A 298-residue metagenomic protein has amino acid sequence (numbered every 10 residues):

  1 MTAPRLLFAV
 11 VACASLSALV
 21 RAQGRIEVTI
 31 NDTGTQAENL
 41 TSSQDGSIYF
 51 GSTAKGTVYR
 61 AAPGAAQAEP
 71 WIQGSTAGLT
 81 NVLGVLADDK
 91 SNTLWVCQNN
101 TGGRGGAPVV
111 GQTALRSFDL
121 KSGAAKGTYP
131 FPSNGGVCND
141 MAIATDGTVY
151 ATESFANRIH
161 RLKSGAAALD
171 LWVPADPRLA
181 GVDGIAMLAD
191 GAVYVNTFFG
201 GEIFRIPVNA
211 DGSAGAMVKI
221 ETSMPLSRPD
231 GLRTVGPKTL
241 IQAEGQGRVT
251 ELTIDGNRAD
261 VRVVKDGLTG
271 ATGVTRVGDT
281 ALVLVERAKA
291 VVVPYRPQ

Functional and structural regions predicted by a protein language model:
M1-F8: Bacterial N-terminal signal peptides that target proteins for export
G24-I30, Q67-S75, A124-F131, A168-D176 (+2 more regions): A short beta-strand motif characteristic of beta-propeller blades
N31-I48, T53, T76-G102, F131-V149 (+4 more regions): Beta-rich, blade/repeat-based domains predominating in secreted/periplasmic proteins but also intracellular
F50-G74: Beta-propeller domains
T53, N99-T101, S154-A156, F198-F199 (+2 more regions): Short loop/turn segments immediately following the C-termini of beta-strands
T57-Y59, T113-R116, R158-R161, E202-F204 (+2 more regions): A short loop-to-beta-strand structural motif that recurs across blades of beta-propeller domains
A62-A66, D119-A124, K163-A167, P207-G212 (+2 more regions): Short loop/turn segments that connect beta-strands within beta-propeller blades
V109-D146: Asp-box/WD-like beta-propeller blade repeats and closely related beta-sheet repeat scaffolds
